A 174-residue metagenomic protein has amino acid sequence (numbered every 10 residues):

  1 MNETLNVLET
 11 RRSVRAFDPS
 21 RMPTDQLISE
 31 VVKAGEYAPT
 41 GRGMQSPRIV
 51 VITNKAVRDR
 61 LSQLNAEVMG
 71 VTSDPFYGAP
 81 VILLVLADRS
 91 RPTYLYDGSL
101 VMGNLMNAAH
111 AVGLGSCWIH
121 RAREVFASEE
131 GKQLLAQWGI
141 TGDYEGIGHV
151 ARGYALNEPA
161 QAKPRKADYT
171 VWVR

Functional and structural regions predicted by a protein language model:
M1-R174: Acidic, surface-exposed loops and disordered segments
